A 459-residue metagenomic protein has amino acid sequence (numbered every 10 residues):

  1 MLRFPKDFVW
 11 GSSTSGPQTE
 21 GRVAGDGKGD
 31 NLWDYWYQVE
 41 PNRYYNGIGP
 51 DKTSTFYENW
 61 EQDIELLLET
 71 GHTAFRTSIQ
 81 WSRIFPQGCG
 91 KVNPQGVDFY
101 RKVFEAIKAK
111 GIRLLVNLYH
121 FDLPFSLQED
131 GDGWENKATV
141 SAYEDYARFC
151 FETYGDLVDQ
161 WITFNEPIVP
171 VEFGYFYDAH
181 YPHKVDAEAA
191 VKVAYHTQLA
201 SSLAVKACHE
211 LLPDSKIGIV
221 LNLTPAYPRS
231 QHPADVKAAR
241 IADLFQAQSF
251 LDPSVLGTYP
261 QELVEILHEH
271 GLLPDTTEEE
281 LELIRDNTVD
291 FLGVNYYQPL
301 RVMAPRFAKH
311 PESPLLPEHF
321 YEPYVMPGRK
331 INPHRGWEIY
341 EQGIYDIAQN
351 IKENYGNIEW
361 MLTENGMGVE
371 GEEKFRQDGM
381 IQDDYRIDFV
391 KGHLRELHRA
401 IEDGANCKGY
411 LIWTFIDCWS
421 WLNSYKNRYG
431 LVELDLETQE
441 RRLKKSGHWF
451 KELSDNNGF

Functional and structural regions predicted by a protein language model:
M1-Y44, L68, Q87-C89, V97-F459: Active-site region of glycoside hydrolase catalytic domains
Y45-N59, E135-K137: Active-site mouth loops of central-metabolism enzymes
F56-E65, P86, G96: Internal amphipathic alpha-helical repeat/solenoid segments
N59-Q80, D286-F291, N354: Catalytic domains of carbohydrate-active enzymes, especially glycoside hydrolases
I79-V92: Glycine-rich, proline-tolerant flexible connector loops at the mouths of alpha/beta enzymes
